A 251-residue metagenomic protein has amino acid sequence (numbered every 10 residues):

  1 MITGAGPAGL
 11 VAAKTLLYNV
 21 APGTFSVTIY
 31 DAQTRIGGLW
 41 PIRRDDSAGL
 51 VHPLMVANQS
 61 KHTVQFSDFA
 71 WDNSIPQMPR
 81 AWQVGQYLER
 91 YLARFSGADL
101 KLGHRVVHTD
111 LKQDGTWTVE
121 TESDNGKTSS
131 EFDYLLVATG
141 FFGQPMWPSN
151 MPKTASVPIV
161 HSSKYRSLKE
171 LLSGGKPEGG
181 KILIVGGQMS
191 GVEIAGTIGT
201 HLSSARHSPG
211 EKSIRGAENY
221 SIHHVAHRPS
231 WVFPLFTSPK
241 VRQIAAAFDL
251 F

Functional and structural regions predicted by a protein language model:
M1-T28, I182-H207: N-terminal Rossmann-like FAD-binding beta1-loop-alpha1 element of flavoenzymes
A8, Q33-R35, A70-W71, V106-V107 (+5 more regions): Conserved beta-strand elements of beta-rich interaction domains across eukaryotes, especially beta-propellers
A13-L17, G37, P41, S67 (+7 more regions): Amphipathic alpha-helical interaction motifs in eukaryotic regulatory proteins
A21-D31, W40, R206-A226: Short beta-strand "acidic-cap" motif of Rossmann-like dinucleotide-binding folds
A32-R90, Q113, G216-E218, V225-F251: Glycine-rich active-site loop/strand segments that organize a redox cofactor
A70, S74-Q144: Feature captures the FAD/FMN-dependent oxidoreductase FAD-binding
D72-S74, R80, V84, S96 (+2 more regions): Glycine-rich dinucleotide-binding loop and its adjacent helix/turn
H108-E120, D124-G126, S173-E178, S203-A217: Intrinsically disordered, low-complexity domain-flanking/linker segments in eukaryotic proteins, enriched
